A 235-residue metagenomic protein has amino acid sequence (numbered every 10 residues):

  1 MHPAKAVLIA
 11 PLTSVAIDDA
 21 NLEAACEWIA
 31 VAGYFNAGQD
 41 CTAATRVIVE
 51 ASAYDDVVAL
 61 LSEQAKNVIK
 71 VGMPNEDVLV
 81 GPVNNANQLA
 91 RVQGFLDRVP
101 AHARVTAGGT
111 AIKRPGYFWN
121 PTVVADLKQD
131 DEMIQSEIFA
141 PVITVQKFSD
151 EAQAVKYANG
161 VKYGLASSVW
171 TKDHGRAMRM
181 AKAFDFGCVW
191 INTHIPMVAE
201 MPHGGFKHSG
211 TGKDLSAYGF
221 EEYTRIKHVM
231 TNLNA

Functional and structural regions predicted by a protein language model:
M1-K128, I191: ALDH superfamily catalytic-core signature
H2, A111, F118-A235: Conserved C-terminal structural/oligomerization subdomain of aldehyde/semialdehyde dehydrogenase
